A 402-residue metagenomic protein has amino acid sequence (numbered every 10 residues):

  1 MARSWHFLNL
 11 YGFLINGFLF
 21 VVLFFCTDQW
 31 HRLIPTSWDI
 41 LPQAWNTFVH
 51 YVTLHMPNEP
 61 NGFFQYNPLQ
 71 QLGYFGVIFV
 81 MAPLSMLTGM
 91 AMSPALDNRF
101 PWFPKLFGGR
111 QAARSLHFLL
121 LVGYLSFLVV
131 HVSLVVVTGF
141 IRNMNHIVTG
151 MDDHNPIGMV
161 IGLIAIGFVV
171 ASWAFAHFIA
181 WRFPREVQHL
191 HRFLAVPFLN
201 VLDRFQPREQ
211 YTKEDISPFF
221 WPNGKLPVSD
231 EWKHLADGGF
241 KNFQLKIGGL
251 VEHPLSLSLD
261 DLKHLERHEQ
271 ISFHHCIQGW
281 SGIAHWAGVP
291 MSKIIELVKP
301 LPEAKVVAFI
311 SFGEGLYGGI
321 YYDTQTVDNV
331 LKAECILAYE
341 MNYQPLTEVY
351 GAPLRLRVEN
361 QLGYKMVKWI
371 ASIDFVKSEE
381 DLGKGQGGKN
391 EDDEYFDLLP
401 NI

Functional and structural regions predicted by a protein language model:
M1-R204, I402: Membrane-embedded alpha-helical bundles that constitute the cytochrome b-like, heme-associated redox core of multi-pass
H6, L69-V80, H117, G239 (+6 more regions): His-enriched metal-coordination microenvironments in redox/metal-binding proteins
G17-P35, H50, F273-L297, P302-F312: Extracellular-facing segments of soluble proteins and assemblies that are Gly/Ser/Thr-biased and enriched in aromatics
N67, Q71, I78, N242 (+3 more regions): Short, well-structured alpha-helical interface segments that form or flank functional binding sites
G139-L163, F168-G238, L297-I402: Extended, aromatic/histidine-rich regions of cofactor-dependent oxidoreductases associated with respiratory
H234-W286: A glycine-rich, hydrophobic loop/mini-helix early in the fold
S258, A287-K293, D323-T326: Helix N-cap / beta->alpha transition motif
